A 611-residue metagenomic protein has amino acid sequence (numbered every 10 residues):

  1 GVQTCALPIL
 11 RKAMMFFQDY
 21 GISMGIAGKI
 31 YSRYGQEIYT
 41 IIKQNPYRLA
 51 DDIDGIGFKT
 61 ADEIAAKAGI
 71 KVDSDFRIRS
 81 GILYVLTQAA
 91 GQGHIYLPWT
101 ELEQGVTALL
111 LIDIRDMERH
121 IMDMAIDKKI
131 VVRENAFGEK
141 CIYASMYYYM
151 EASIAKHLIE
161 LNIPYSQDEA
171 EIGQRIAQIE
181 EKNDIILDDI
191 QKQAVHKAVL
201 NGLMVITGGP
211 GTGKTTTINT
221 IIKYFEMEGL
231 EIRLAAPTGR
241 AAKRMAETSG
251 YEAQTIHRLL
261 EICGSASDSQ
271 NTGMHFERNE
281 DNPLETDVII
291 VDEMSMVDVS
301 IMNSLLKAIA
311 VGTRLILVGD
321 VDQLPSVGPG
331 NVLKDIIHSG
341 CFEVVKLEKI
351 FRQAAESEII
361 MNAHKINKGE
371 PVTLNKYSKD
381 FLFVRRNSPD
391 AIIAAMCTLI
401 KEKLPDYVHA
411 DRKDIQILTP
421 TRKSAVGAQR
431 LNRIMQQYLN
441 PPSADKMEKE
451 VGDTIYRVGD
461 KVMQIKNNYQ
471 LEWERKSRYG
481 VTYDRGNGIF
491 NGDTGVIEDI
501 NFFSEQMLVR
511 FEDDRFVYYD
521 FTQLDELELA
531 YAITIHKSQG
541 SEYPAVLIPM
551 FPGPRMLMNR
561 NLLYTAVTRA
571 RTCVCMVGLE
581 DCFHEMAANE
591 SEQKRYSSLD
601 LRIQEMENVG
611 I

Functional and structural regions predicted by a protein language model:
G1-L7: Short, small-residue-biased leader/transition segments that mark boundaries at the very start of proteins
E101, T107-I172: Interdomain "pre-motor" coupling segment immediately N-terminal to P-loop NTPase/helicase cores
D184-L200: N-terminal pre-P-loop "Q-motif" helix
K214: Conserved lysine of the Walker
T217, I221: Hydrophobic positions on the alpha1 helix immediately C-terminal to the Walker A/P-loop
Y224, E228-L230, G239-K243, H257-G264 (+5 more regions): Conserved helicase motor core of SF1/SF2 NTP-dependent helicases
V321-N487, M606-E607: Conserved helicase motor core of P-loop NTPases
K368, D484-N487, N491-I611: C-terminal accessory regions
